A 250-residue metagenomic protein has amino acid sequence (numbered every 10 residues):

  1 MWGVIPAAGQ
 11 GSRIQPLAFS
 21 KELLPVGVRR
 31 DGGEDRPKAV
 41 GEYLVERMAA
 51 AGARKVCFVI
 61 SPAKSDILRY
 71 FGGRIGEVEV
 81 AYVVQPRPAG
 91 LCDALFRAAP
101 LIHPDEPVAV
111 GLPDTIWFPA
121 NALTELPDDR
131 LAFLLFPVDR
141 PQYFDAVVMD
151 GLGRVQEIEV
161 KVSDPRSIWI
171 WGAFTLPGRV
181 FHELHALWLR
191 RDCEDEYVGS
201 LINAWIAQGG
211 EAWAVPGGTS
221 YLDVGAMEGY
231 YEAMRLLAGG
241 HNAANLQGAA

Functional and structural regions predicted by a protein language model:
M1, S167-A250: Conserved alpha/beta core of the MobA/IspD/sugar-nucleotide pyrophosphorylase nucleotidyltransferase superfamily
M1-P6, R13, A18, P25-V110 (+2 more regions): Conserved N-terminal catalytic core of the sugar/cofactor nucleotidyltransferase
E22, E79-A81, R154-E157, E211-W213: Conserved beta-strand segments of alpha/beta enzyme cores
L23, V147-M149, A214: A structural signal for short hydrophobic beta-strand segments in well-ordered beta-sheet cores
P62-A63, P86, D139, Y197 (+1 more regions): Short beta->alpha linker loops
G72-E77, V148-D150, A204-I206: Short, conserved catalytic or adaptor-binding loops enriched in Gly and charged residues
P113: Short acidic donor-binding/metal-coordinating loop in glycosyltransferase active sites
I116-D192: Conserved core of the sugar-phosphate nucleotidyltransferase
